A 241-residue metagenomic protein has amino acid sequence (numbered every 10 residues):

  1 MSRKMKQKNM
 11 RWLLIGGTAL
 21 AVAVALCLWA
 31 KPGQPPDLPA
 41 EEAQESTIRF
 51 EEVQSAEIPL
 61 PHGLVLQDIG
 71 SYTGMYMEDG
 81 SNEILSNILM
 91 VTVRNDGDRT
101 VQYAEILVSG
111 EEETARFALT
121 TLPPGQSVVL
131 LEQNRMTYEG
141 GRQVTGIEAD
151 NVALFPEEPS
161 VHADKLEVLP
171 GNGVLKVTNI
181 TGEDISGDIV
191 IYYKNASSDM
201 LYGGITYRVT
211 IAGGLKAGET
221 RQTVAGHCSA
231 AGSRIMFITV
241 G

Functional and structural regions predicted by a protein language model:
R3-L20: N-terminal Sec-pathway targeting helices
C27-D37: Hydrophobic single-pass membrane-insertion segments
P36-S86, E148-G171: Low-complexity, acidic Ser/Thr/Pro/Gly-rich terminal tails and inter-domain linkers that flank the onset of structured
T92-D98, K176-G182, N195: Asparagine-centered strand-capping/turn motif at beta-strand->loop junctions
D98-Y103, G182-G187, M200-Y202: Short acidic/proline- and small/hydrophobic-mixed sequence motifs that coincide with surface turns and coil-to-beta
A104-V108, D188-Y192: Hydrophobic beta-strand segments
E113-G140, L201-A230: Intrinsically disordered, low-complexity Pro/Gly/Ser/Thr-rich segments with frequent PxxP/GP/PP motifs and embedded
M136-P156, H227-G241: Short, surface-exposed ligand- or partner-binding patches at beta-edge/loop junctions that are enriched in aromatics
